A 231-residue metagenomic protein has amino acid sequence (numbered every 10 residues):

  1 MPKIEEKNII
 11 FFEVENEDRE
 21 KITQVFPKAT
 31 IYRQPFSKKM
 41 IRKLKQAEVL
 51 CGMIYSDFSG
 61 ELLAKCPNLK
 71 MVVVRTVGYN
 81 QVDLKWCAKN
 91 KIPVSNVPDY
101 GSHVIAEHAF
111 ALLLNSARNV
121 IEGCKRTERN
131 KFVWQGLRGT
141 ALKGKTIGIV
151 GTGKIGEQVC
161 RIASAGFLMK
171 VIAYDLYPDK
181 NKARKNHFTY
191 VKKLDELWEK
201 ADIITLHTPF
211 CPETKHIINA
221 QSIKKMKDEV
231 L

Functional and structural regions predicted by a protein language model:
M1-V49: N-terminal glycine-/charge-rich "phosphate-binding" loop or analogous flexible N-terminal tail
F12, G52-M53, R75, H207-P209: Short, well-ordered coil/turn residues at beta-beta hairpins and beta-strand->alpha-helix junctions within
Q24, L137-D228: Rossmann-like dinucleotide/phosphate-binding beta-alpha-beta segment
R33, R75-T76, K91-H103, L194: Short beta->alpha connector loops at strand-helix junctions that form conserved, small/polar/Pro-enriched
A47, C66, K200-A201, E229: An anion/phosphate-binding loop that grips the pyrophosphate of nucleotide cofactors and donors
L69-Q81, K224-L231: ADP-ribose/adenylate-binding Rossmann-like module
N80-K91: Rossmann-fold NAD(P)-binding glycine/threonine-rich loop
N90-I92, P98-T146, V150, Q158-G166: Phosphate-binding beta-alpha-beta segment of Rossmann-like dinucleotide-binding domains, i.e., the NAD(P)
